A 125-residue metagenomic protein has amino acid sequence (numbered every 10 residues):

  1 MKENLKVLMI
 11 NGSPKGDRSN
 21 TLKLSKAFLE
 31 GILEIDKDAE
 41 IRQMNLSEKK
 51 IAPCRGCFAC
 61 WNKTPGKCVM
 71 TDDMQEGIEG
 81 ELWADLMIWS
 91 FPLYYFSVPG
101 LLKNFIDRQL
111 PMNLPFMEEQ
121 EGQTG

Functional and structural regions predicted by a protein language model:
M1-E118: N-terminal beta1-alpha1-beta2 submodule of the flavodoxin-like/Rossmannoid cofactor-binding fold
E121-G125: Short, intrinsically disordered, charge-balanced linker/junction segments flanking boundaries in proteins
